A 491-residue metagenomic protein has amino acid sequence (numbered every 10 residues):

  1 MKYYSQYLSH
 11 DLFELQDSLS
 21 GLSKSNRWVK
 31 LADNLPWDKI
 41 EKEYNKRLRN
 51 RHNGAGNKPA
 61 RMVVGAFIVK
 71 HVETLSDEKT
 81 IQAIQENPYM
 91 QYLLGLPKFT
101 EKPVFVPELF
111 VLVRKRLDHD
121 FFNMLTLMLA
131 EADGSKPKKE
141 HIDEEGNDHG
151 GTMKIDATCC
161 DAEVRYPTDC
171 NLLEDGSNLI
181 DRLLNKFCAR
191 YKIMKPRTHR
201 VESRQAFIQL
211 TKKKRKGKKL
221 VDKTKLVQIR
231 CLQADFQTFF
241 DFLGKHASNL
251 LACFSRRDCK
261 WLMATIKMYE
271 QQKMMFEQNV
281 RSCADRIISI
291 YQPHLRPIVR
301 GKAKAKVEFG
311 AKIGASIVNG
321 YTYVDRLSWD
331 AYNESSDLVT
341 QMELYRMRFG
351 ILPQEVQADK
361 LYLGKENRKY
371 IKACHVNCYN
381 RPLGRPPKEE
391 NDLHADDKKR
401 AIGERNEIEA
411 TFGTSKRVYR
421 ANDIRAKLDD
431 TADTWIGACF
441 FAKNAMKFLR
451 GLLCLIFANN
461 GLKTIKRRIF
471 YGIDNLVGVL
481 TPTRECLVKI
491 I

Functional and structural regions predicted by a protein language model:
S25-I68, V72, N391: Basic, short loop/linker segments at the boundary and entry of helix-turn-helix/winged-helix-like folds
N26, A66, T80, V106-V113 (+8 more regions): Short, conserved catalytic/metal-binding motifs centered on acidic residues
G54-K58, P88, Q357-K365: Acidic, metal-coordinating catalytic cores used for nucleic-acid/nucleotide bond scission and strand-transfer chemistry
V69, C188, L338-E355: Short, basic/hydrophobic alpha-helical segments
P97, E101-Q292: Active-site- or DNA-interface-adjacent structural scaffold in DNA-acting proteins
W261-M263, Y269, K273-N279, D396-I491: Basic, amphipathic alpha-helical segments enriched in Lys/Arg and hydrophobic/aromatic residues
Q278-G314: Active-site cores of enzymes that catalyze phosphoryl transfer or operate on phosphate-rich substrates
K302-R348: Electropositive, glycine- and tryptophan-enriched low-complexity nucleic-acid-binding patches
